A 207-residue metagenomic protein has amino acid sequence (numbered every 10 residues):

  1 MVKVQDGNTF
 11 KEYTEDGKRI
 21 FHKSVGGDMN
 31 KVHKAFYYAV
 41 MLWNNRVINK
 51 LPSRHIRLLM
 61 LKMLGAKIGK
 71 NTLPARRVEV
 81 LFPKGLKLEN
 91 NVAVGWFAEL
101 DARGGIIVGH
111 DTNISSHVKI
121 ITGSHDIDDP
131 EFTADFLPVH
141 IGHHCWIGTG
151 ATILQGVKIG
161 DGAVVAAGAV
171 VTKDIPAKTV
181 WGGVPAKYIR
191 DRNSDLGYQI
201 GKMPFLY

Functional and structural regions predicted by a protein language model:
M1-A66, H144, V184-Y207: Terminal amphipathic alpha-helical/low-complexity segments used for targeting or macromolecular assembly
L51, L59, M63, P83 (+2 more regions): Residues at secondary-structure transition points
P52-S53, D128, P176: Generic structural signal for alpha-helix starts
K70, A75-R76, L81-F82, E89-N90 (+13 more regions): Left-handed beta-helix
K119-I120, D126-I127, K187, D195: Active-site/binding-pocket entry motifs
S124-D126, P130-F132, V157, D191-R192: Conserved catalytic-core motifs of eukaryotic protein kinase domains, centered on the activation segment
I127-E131, D135, L196-M203: Short glycine/proline- and charge-enriched loop/turn segments that cap or connect secondary-structure elements
